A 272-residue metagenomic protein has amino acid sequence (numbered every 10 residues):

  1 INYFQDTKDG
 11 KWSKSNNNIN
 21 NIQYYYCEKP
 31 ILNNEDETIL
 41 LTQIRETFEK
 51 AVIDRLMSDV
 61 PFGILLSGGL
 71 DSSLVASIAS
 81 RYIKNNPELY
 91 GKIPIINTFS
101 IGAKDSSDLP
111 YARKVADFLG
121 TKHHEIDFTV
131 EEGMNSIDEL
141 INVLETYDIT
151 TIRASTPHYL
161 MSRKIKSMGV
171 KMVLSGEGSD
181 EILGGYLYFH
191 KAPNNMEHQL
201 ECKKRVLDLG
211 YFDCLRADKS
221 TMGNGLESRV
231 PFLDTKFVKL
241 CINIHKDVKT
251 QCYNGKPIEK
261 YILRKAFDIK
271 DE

Functional and structural regions predicted by a protein language model:
I1-Y26: Non-catalytic substrate-recognition/targeting regions of SAM-dependent transferases
K11, Y26-D271: ATP-dependent adenylate-handling active sites, centered on carboxylate activation for C-N bond formation
